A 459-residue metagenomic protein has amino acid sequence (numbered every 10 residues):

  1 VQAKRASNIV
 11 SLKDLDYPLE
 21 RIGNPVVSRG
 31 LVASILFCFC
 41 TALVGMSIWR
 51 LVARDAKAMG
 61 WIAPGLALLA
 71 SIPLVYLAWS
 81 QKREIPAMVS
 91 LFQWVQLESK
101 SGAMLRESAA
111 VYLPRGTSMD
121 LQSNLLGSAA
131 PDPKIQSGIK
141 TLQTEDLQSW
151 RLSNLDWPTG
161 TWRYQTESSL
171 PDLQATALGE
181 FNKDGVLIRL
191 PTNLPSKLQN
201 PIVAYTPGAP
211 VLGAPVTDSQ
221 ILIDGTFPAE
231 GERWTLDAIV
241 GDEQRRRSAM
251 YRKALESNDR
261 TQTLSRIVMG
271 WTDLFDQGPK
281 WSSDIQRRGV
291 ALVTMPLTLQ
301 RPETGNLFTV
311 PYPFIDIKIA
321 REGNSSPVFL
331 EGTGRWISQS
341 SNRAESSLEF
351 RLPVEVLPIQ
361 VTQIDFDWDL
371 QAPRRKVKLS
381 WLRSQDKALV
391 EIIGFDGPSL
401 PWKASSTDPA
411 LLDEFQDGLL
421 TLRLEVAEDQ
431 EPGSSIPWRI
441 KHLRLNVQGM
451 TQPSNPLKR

Functional and structural regions predicted by a protein language model:
V1-F39, S47, L69-A70: A conserved amphipathic helix/loop scaffold that creates a polar/acidic microenvironment used either to coordinate
I22-P25, P114-K387: Accessory, solvent-exposed terminal regions and/or long lumenal/extracellular loops of proteins
L36-P64: Cytosolic-side transmembrane helix boundary signature
K57-Q81: Internal/C-terminal transmembrane anchor helices
Y76-F92: Juxtamembrane/interface segments at transmembrane-helix termini
M88-G102: Short extracytoplasmic/periplasmic juxtamembrane "stem" segments immediately C-terminal to an N-terminal membrane anchor
G397-I436: Cysteine-clustered segments with highest specificity for TGF-beta superfamily mature ligands
Q430-R459: Proprotein-processing/basic-patch segments
